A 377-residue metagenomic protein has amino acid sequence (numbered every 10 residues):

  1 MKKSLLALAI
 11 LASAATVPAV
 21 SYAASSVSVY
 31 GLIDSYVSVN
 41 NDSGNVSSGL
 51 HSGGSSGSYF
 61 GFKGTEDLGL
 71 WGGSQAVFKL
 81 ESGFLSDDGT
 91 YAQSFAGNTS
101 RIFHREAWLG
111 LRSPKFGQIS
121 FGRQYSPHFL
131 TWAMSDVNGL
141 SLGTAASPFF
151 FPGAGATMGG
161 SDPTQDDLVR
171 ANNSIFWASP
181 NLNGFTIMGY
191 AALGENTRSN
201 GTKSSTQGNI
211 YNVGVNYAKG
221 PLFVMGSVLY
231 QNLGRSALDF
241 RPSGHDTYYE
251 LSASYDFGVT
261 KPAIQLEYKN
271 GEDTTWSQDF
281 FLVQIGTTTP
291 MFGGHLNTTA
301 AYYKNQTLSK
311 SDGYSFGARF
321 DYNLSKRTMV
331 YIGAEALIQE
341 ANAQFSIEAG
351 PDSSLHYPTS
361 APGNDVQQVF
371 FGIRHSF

Functional and structural regions predicted by a protein language model:
M1-A23: Gram-negative bacterial Sec-dependent N-terminal signal peptides
A12-V20, F60-L70, S113-G117, S179-N183 (+6 more regions): Outer-membrane beta-barrel proteins
A24-V39, S48-G194, Q207, N216-G220: Outer membrane beta-barrel
V27-S35, A76-L80, I119, I187-G189 (+8 more regions): Transmembrane beta-strands of outer-membrane beta-barrel proteins
V37-N45, F84-T90, P127-T131, E195-S199 (+5 more regions): Gram-negative outer-membrane beta-barrel proteins
S48-S58, I102-R105, V169-N173, Q207-Y211 (+4 more regions): Residues that define the transmembrane beta-barrel architecture of outer-membrane proteins
Y211-Y322, E335-A336: Detector for outer-membrane/organellar transmembrane beta-barrel domains, recognizing the amphipathic beta-strand
A361-F377: Outer-membrane beta-barrel "beta-signal"
